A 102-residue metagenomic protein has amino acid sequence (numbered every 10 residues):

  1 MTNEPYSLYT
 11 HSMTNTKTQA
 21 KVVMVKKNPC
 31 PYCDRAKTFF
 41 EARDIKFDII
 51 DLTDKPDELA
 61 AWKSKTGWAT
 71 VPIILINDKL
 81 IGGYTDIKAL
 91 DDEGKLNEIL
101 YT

Functional and structural regions predicted by a protein language model:
L8-I45: Local sequence-structure signature of Cys/Sec-based thiol-disulfide redox active-site neighborhoods
P31, D57, G82: Short alpha-helical
L52-A69, K95, Y101-T102: Thioredoxin-like thiol-disulfide oxidoreductase module
T66-L75, T85: Structural micro-motif
I76-T102: Non-catalytic, surface beta->alpha helical segment in thiol-disulfide oxidoreductase systems
